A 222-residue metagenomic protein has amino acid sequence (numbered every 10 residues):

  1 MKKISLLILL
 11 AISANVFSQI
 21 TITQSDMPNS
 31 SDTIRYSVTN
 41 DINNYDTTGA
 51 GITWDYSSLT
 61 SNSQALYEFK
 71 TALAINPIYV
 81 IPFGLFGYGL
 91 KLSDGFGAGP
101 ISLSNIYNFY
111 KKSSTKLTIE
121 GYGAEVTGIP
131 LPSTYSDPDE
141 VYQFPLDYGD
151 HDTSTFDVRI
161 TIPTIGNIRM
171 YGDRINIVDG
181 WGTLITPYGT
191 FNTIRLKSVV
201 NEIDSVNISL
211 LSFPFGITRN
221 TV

Functional and structural regions predicted by a protein language model:
M1-I22: Bacterial Sec-dependent N-terminal signal peptides
V16, P77, G95, I106 (+2 more regions): Short linear motifs in intrinsically disordered/low-complexity regions
F17, F69, F83-F86, F96 (+6 more regions): Phenylalanine-focused residue identity feature
Q19-K116: Solvent-exposed N-terminal domain segments of exported/luminal and surface proteins
T118-E120: Short Lys/Arg-rich amphipathic alpha-helical segments
Y122-A124: Secondary-structure transition/turn motif
G128-G216: Short helix-loop boundary/capping segments
I217-V222: Short, intrinsically disordered, charge-balanced linker/junction segments flanking boundaries in proteins
